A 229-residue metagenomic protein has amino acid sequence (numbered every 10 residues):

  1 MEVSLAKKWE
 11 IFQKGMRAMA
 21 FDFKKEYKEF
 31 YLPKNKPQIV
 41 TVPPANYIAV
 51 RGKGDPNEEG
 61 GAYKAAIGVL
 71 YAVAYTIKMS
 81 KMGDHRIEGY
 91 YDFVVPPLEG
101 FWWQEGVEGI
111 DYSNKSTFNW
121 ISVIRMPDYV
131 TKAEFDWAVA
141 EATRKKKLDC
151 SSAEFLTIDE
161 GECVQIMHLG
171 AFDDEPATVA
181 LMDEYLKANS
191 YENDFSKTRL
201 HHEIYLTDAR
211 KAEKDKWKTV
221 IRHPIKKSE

Functional and structural regions predicted by a protein language model:
E2-V3, R210: Intrinsically disordered, low-complexity regions enriched in Ser/Pro/Gly/Gln/His and often acidic
V3-A18: Short, Lys/Arg-enriched N-terminal segments with co-localized hydrophobic residues within the first ~10-30 amino acids
A18-E229: A solvent-exposed interaction/effector surface
